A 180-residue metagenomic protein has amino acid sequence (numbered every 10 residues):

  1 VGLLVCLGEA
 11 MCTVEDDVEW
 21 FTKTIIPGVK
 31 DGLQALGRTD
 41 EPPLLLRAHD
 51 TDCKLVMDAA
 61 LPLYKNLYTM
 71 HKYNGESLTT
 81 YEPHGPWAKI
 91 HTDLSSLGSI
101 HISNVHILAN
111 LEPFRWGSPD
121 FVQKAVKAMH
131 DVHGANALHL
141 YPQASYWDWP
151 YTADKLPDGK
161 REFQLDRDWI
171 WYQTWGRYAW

Functional and structural regions predicted by a protein language model:
V1-W180: Catalytic-core regions of glycoside hydrolase
